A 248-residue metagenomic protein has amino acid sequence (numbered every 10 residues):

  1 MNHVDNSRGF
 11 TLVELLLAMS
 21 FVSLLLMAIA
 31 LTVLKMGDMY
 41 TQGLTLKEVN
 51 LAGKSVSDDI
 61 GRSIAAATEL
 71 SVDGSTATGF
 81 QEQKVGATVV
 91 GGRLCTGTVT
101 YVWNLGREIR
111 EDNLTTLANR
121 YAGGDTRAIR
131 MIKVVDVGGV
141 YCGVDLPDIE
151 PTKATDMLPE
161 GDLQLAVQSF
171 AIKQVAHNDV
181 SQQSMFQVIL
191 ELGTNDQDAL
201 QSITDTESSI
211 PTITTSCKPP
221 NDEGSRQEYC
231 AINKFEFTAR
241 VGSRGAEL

Functional and structural regions predicted by a protein language model:
N2-H3, S7-A65: Aliphatic-rich helix starts adjacent to a transmembrane/signal segment
V49, I64-T98: Short, glycine/small-hydrophobic-rich surface segments
G53, G74, D162: Solvent-exposed, flexible loop/coil residues
G74, Q81-V90, R120-T126, A171-F186: Short, ordered beta-strand-loop transition motifs
F80-V89, A128-V137, D145-P151, A199-S225 (+1 more regions): Secretory-pathway extracellular proteins and peptide precursors enriched for disulfide-bonded cysteines
E82-Q164: Surface-exposed loop/linker segments characteristic of extracytoplasmic
E160-L248: Short linear sequence signals and composition-biased patches located at protein termini or domain-edge surfaces
